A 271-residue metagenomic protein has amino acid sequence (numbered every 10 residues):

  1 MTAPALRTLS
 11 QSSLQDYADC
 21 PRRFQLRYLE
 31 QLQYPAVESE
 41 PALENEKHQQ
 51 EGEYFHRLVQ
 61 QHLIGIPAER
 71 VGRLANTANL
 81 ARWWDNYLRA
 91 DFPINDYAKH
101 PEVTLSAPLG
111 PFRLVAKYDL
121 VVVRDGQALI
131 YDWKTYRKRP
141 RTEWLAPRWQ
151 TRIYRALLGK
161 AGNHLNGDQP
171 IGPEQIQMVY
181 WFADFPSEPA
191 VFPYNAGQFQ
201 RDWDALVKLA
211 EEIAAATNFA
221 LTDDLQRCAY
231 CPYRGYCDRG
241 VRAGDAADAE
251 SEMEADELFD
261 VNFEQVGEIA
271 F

Functional and structural regions predicted by a protein language model:
M1-V121: Metal-dependent nuclease catalytic cores that hydrolyze phosphodiester bonds in DNA/RNA, characterized by
A3, Y118, G162, Q226-A229: Anion-coordinating catalytic cores for phosphoryl-, nucleotidyl-, and glycosidic chemistry
R7, A146-P147, I171, D224 (+1 more regions): Active-site-proximal structural scaffolding
E30, L63, P67, T135-K138 (+2 more regions): Hydrophobic/aromatic-lined pockets within catalytic cores
A42, E46, R141-L145, T222: Short, solvent-exposed segments of well-ordered alpha helices
Q60, V207-F271: Accessory terminal regions of nucleic-acid processing enzymes
W83-W84, W133, W181, Y233: Tryptophan-centric aromatic hotspots in well-structured domains and transmembrane helices
V103-K208: Mg2+/Mn2+-dependent nuclease catalytic core
